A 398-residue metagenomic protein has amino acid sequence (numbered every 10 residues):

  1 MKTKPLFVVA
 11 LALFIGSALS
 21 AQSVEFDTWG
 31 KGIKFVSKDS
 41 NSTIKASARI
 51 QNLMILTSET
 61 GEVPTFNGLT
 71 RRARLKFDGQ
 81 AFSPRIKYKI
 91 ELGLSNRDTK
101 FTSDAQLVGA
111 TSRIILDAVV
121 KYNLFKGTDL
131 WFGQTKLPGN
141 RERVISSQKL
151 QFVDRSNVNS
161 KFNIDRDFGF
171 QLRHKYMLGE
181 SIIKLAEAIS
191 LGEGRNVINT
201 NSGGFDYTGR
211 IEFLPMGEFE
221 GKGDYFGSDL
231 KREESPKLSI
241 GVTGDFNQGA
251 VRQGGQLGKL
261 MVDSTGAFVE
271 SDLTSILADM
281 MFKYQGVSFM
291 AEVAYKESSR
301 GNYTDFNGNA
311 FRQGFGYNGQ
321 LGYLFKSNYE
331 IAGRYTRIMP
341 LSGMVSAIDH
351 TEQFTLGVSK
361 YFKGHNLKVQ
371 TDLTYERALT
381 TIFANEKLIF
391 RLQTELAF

Functional and structural regions predicted by a protein language model:
M1-V24, F398: Bacterial Sec-dependent N-terminal signal peptides
L19-A46, E218-K237, A250-Q253, K363-L367: Outer-membrane beta-barrel biogenesis signature
S23-V24, E62-L69, A105-I115, S160-F162 (+5 more regions): Replace "Gram-negative outer membrane beta-barrel proteins" with "bacterial and organellar outer membrane beta-barrel
K31-R195, T200-G217, P236-S239, G244-F246 (+1 more regions): Outer membrane beta-barrel
R85, Q285-S288, E292, K363 (+2 more regions): Gram-negative outer-membrane beta-barrel domains
S202, E212, E220-L341: Detector for outer-membrane/organellar transmembrane beta-barrel domains, recognizing the amphipathic beta-strand
Y207-E218, K360, L367, N385-F398: Outer-membrane beta-barrel "beta-signal"
G319-V369: C-terminal hydrophobic structural anchor segments that stabilize assembly/packing rather than catalytic chemistry
